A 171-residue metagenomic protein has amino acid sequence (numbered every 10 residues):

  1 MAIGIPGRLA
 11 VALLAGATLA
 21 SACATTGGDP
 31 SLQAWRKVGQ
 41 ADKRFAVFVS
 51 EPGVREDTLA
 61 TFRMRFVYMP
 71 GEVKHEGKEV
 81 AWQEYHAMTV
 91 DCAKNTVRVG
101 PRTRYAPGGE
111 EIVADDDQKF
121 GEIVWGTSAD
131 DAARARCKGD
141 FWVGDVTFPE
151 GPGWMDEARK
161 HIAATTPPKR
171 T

Functional and structural regions predicted by a protein language model:
M1-A12: Bacterial N-terminal signal peptides that target proteins for export
A10-S21: Bacterial N-terminal signal peptides
C23-T171: N-terminal secretory-pathway/extracellular module detecting exported/lumenal segments and adjacent signal-anchor/first
